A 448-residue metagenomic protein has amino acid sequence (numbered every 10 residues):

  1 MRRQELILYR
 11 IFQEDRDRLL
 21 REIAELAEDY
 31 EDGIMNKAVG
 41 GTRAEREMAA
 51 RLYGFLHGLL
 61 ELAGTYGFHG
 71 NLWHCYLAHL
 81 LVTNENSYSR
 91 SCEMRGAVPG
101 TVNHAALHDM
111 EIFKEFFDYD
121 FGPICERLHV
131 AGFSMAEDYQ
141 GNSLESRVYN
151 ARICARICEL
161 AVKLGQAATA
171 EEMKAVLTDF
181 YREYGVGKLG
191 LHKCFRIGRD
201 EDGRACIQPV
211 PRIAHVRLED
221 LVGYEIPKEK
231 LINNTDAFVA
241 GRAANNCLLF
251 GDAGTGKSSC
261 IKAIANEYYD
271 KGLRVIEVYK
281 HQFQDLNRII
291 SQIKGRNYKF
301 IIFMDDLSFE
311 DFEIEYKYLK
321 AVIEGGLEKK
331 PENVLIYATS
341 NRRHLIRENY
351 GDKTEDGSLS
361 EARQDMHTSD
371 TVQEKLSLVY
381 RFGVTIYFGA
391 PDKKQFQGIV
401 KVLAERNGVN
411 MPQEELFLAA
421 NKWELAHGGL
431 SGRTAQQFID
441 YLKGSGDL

Functional and structural regions predicted by a protein language model:
M1-L164: Intrinsically disordered, low-complexity N-terminal extensions of AAA+/P-loop NTPases that precede the structured
G141-I207: Interdomain "pre-motor" coupling segment immediately N-terminal to P-loop NTPase/helicase cores
V210-D236: N-terminal pre-Walker A segment at the start of P-loop NTPase domains
R242-I261: Walker A/P-loop nucleotide-binding motif
N266-F300, D306-F312: AAA+/P-loop NTPase substrate/partner-engagement loops
S291-G295, E310-R363: Conserved catalytic/switch belt of AAA+ P-loop NTPases
G357-L376, G383-Q395: Conserved AAA+ ATPase "SRH/arginine-finger" region at the nucleotide-binding site
T385, G389-L448: C-terminal alpha-helical "lid" subdomain
